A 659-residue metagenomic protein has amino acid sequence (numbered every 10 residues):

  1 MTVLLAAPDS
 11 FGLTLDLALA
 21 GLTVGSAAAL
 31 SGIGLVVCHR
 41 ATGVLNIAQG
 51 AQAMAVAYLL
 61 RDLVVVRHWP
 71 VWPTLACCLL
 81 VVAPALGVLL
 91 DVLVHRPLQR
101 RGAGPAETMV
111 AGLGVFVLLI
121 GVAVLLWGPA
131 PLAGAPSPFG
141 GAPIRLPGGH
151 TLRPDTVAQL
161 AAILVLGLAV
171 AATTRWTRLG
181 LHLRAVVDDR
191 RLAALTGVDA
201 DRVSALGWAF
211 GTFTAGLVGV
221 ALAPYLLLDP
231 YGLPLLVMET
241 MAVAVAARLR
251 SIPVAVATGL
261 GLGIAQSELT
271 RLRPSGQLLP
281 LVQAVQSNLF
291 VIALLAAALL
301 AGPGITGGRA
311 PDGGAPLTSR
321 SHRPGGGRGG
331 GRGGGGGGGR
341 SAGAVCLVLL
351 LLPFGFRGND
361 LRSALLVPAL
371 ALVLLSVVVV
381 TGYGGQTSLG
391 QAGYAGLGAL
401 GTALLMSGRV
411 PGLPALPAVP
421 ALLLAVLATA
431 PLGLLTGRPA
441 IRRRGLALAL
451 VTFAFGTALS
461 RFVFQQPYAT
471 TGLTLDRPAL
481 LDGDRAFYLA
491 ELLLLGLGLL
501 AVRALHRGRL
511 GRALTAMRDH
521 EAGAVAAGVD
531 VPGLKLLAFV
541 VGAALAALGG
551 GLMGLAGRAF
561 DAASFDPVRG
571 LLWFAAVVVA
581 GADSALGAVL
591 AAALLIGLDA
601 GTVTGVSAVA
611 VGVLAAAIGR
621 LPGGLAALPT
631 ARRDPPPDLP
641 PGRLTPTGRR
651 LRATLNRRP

Functional and structural regions predicted by a protein language model:
V3, G12, V24-A27, S31 (+14 more regions): Transmembrane alpha-helices and adjacent helix-loop boundaries
L5-A18, V36-L45, D62-T74, L351-R362 (+2 more regions): Short, hydrophobic transmembrane alpha-helix segments
L15-T23, H95-Q99, A246: Alpha-helical membrane-interface segments at transmembrane helix boundaries
I33-T42, V88-L98, V243-A247, S376-T381: C-terminal ends of transmembrane helices
V37-A51, L181-R184, D312: Membrane-interface helix-loop junction between the first two transmembrane segments
R67-L93, W208-V218, L405-A428: Alpha-helical transmembrane segments and their immediate interhelical/interface regions in integral membrane proteins
R96-R100, R184-L195, T515-A516, A526: Short amphipathic alpha-helical coupling elements at transmembrane boundaries
A161, L168-R248, I252-A255, L262 (+1 more regions): Hydrophobic alpha-helical bundles that form the membrane domains of multi-pass transporters
